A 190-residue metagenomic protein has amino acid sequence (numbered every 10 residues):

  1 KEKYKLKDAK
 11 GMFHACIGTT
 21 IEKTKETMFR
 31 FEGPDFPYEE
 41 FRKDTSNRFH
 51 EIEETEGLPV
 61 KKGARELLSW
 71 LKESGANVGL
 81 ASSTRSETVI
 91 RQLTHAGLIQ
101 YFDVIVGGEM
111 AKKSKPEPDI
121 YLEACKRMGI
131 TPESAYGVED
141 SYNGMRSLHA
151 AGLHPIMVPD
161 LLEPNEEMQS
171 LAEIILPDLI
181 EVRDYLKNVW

Functional and structural regions predicted by a protein language model:
K1, T20-D35, Q92, A124-C125: Helix-loop "lid/cap" segments that line or gate small-molecule binding pockets
K1-H14: Active-site neighborhood of HAD-like aspartate-dependent phosphohydrolases
K7-D8, M28-E66, S74: Metal-dependent phosphoesterase signature
C16-T20, D44, P59-G63, T84 (+3 more regions): Short beta->alpha linker loops
E54-P59, S83, G152-P155: Short, flexible loop segments at the rims of nucleotide/cofactor-binding pockets, characterized by
S69-W70, R85-W190: Asp-based, Mg2+/Mn2+-dependent phosphohydrolase catalytic module
G79-L80, M157: Hydrophobic beta-strand core positions in alpha/beta domains
